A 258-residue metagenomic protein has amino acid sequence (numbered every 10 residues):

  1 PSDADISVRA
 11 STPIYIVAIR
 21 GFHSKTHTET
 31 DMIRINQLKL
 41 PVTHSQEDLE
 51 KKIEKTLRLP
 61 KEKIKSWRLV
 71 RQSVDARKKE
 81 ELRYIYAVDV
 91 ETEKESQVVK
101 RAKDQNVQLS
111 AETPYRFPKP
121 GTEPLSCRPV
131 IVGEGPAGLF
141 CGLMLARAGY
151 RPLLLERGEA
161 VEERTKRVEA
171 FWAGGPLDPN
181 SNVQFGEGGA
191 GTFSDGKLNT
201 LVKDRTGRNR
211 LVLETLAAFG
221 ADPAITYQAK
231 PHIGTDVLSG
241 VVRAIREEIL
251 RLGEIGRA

Functional and structural regions predicted by a protein language model:
S2-V8: Extreme N-terminal basic, low-complexity initiation segments that serve as generic localization/processing leaders
I33-C127: Extreme N-terminal leader/targeting segments of oxidoreductases
K79-E81, E163-E254: Conserved N-terminal/central alpha/beta ligand/cofactor-binding core
R128-L154: N-terminal Rossmann-like FAD-binding beta1-loop-alpha1 element of flavoenzymes
A258: Conserved small/polar residues in nucleotide/adenosyl-binding loops
